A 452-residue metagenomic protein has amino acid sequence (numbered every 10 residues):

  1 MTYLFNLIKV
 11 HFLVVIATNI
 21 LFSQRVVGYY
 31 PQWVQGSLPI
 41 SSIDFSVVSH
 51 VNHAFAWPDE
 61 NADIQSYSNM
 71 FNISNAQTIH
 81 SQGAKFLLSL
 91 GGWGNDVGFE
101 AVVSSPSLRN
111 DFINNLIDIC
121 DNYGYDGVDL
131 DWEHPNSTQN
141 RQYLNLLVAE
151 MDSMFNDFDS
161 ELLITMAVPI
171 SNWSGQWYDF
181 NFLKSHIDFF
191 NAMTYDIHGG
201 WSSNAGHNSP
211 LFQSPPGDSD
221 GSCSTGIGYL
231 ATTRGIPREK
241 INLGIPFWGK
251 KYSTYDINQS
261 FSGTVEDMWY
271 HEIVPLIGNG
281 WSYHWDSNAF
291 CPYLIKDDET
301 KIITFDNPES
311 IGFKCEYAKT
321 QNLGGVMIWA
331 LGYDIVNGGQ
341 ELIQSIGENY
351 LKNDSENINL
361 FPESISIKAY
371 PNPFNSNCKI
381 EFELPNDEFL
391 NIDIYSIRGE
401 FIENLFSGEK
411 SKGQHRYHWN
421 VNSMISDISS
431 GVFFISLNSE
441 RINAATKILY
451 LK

Functional and structural regions predicted by a protein language model:
M1-Q24: Bacterial Sec-dependent N-terminal signal peptides
Q24-C120, A205, S224, D256 (+1 more regions): Glycan-recognition patch characteristic of GH18 chitinases/ENGases and related GlcNAc/peptidoglycan-binding proteins
V27, E60-F71, N114, H134-L276: Substrate-binding surface in catalytic domains of secreted glycosidases
V47, L90, H198, H207 (+2 more regions): Glycan-binding loop/region signatures in secreted carbohydrate-active enzymes
V51, L88, L130, F190 (+3 more regions): Conserved, mostly hydrophobic/aromatic
T320-N357: A recurrent domain-boundary module in secreted/ectodomain proteins
E356-E383, I394-E400, W419, S430 (+1 more regions): Surface-exposed, proline-anchored Ser/Thr-rich loop/turn motifs
F406-N443: Short, surface-exposed loop/turn motifs with a glycine/proline- and acidic-biased composition
